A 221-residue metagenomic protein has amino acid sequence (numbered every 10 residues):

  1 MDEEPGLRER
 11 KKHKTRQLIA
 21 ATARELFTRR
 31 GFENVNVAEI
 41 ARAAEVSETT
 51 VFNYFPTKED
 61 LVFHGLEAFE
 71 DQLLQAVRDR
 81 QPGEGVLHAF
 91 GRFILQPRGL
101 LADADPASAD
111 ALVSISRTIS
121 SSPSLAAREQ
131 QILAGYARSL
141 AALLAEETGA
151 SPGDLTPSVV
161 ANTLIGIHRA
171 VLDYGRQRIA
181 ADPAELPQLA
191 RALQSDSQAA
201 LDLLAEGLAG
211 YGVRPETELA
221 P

Functional and structural regions predicted by a protein language model:
M1-V46: Basic, helix-initiating cap at the start of DNA-binding domains
G6, R30-F32, E45, F52-H64 (+1 more regions): HTH DNA-binding helix-turn interface
T15, F69, I94, I132-Y136 (+1 more regions): Hydrophobic/aromatic residues within well-ordered alpha-helical segments
I19-F27, L73, F90, E129: Short hydrophobic clusters on alpha-helical segments that form packing/core surfaces in small helical domains
D71-I115: Hydrophobic alpha-helical connector segments
D110-R138, A150, A190: Short secondary-structure transition hinges
A134-V160, A181: Hydrophobic alpha-helical bundle segments that form small-molecule/ligand-binding pockets
D173-P221: C-terminal peripheral helix-coil segments that are non-catalytic and often amphipathic
